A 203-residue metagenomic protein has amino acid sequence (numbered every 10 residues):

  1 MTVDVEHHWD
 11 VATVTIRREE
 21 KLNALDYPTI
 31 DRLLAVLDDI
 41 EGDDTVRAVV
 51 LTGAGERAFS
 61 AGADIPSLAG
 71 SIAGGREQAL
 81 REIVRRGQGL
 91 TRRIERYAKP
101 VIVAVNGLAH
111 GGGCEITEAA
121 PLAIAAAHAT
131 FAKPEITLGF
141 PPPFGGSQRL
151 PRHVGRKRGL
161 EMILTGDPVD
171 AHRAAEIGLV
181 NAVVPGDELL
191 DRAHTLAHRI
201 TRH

Functional and structural regions predicted by a protein language model:
M1-T52, R92: Conserved CoA-thioester-binding segment of acyl-CoA-metabolizing enzymes
V14, R18, R32-L33, L51 (+5 more regions): Terminal peptide-recognition signature
E19, I124-A129, V180-H203: C-terminal long alpha-helix characteristic of the crotonase
A48, A58, L122, N181-A182: Residues at the N-termini of beta-strands
G53-L90, A109, G139: Glycine- (often His-adjacent) and acidic-residue-rich active-site loop that binds/positions the CoA thioester
L90, I94-R96, A104, H110-I163 (+3 more regions): CoA-thioester-processing core
L122, E161, T165-D167, R173 (+3 more regions): Well-ordered beta-strand positions
